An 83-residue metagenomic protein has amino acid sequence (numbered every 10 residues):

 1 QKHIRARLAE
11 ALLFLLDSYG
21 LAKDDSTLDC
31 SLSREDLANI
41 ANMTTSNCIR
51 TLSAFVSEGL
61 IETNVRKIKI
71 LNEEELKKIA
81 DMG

Functional and structural regions predicted by a protein language model:
Q1-Y19: Short alpha-helical segments that sit at the start of domains
L15-G83: Phosphate-/nucleic-acid-contacting segments
